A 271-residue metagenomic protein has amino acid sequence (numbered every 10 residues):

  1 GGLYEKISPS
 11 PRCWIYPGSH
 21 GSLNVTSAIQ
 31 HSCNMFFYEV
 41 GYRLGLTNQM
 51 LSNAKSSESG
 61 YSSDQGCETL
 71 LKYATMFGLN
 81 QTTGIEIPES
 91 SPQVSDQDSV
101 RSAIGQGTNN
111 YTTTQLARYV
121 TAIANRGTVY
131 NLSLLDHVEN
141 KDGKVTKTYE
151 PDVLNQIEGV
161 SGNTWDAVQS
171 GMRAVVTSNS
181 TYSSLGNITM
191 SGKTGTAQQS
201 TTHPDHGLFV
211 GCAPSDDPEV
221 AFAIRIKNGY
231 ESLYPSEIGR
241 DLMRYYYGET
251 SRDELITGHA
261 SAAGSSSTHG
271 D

Functional and structural regions predicted by a protein language model:
G1-K227, T268-D271: Beta-lactam-recognizing serine transpeptidase/beta-lactamase-like catalytic domain environment
T112-R118, Y234-D241: Short amphipathic alpha-helical face segments that pack within enzyme cores and frequently flank/anchor catalytic
V145-V153, R240-D271: Short, gly/Ser/Thr-rich active-site loops of penicillin-recognizing serine hydrolases
I157-E158, E231-S236: A short, polar/proline- and glycine-enriched secondary-structure boundary/capping micro-motif
G207-A213, V220, I238, L242-Y245 (+1 more regions): Membrane-interface anchoring segments and C-terminal beta-barrel signals
